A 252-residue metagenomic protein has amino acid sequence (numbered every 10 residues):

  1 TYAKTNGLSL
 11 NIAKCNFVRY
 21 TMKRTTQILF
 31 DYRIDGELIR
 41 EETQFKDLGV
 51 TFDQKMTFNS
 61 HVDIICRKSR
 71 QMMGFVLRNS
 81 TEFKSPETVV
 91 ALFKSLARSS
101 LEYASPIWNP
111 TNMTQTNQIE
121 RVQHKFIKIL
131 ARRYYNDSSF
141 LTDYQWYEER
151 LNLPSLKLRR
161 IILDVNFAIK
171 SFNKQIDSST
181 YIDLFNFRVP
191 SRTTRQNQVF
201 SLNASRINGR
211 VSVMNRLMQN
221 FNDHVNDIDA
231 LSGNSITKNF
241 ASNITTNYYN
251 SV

Functional and structural regions predicted by a protein language model:
T1-A3, L10, N16-R19, K46-F52 (+3 more regions): Conserved, well-structured core segments
Y2-N11, N16-V18, Q115-P190: Short, charged alpha-helical motifs in flexible N/C-terminal segments and linkers
T5-T43: Short, conserved micro-motifs composed of acidic
T21, R33, F167-V213, L217: Basic/polar low-complexity segments
G36-I107: Basic, alpha-helical interaction scaffolds
F58, I65, M72, V89 (+8 more regions): Alpha-helical interaction elements in eukaryotic regulators
L77-V90, P106-N112, D137-S155: Acidic, serine/threonine- and proline-rich low-complexity regulatory regions
L101-T116, R133, R206-V252: Charged boundary/loop elements
